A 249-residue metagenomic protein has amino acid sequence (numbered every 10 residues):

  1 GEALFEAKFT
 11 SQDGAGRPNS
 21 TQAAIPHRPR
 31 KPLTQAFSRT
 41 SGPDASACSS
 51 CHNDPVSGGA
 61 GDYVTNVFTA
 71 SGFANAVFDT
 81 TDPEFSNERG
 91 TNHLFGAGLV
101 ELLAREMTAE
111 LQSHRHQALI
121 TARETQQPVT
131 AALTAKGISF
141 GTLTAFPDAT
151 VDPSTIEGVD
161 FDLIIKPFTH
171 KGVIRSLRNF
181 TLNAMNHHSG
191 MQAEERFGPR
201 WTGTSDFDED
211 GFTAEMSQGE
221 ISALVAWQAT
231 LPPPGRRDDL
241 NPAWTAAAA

Functional and structural regions predicted by a protein language model:
E2-A249: Periplasmic c-type cytochrome electron-transfer domains
